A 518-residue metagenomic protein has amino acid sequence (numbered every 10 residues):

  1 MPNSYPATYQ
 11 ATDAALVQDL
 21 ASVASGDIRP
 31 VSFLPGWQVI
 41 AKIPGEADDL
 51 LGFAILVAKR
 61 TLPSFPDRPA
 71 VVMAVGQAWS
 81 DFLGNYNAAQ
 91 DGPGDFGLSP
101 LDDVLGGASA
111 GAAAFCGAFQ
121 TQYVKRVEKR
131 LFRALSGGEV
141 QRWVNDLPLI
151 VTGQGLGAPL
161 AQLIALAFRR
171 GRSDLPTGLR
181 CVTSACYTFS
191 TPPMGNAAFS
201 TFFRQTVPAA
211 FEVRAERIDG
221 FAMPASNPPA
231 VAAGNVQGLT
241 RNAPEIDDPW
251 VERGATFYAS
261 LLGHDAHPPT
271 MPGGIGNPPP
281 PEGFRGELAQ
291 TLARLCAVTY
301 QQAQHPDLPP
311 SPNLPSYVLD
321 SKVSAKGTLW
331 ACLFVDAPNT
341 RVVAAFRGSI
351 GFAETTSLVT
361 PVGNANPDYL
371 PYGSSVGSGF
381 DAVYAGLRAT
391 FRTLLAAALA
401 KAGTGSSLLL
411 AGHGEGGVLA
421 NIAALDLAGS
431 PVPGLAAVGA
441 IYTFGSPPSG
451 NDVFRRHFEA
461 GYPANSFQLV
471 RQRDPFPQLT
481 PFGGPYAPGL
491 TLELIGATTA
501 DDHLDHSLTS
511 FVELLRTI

Functional and structural regions predicted by a protein language model:
M1-T61, I275-W330, F334: N-terminal low-complexity, Ser/Thr- and acidic-residue-enriched intrinsically disordered segments
P35-T152, R172-A185, P208-F211, Q237 (+10 more regions): A conserved cap/lid and substrate-binding interface adjacent to the catalytic center of lipid-processing enzymes
A74-A78, Q154-G155, F189-T191, F346-S349 (+3 more regions): Active-site-proximal beta-strand/loop segments in catalytic clefts of secreted hydrolases
S80-D81, P159, M194-A197, F352-A353 (+3 more regions): Eukaryotic short linear interaction motifs
G153-G157, A161, G412-G416, A420: Gly/Ala-rich beta-loop-alpha elbow adjacent to hydrolase catalytic centers
L163-A167, I422-D426: Active-site signature of alpha/beta-hydrolase-fold catalytic machinery across serine- and Asp/Cys-nucleophile hydrolases
T177-A266, P433-R516: The feature captures the conserved acid-bearing segment of alpha/beta-hydrolase catalytic domains
